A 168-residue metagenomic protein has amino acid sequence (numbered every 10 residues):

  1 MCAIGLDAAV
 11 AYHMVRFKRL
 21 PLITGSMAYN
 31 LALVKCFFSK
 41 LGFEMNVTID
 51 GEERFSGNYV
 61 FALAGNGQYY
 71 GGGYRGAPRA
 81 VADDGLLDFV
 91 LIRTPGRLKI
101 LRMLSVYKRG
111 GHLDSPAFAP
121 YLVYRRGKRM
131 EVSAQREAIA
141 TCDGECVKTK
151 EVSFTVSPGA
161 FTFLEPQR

Functional and structural regions predicted by a protein language model:
M1-R168: Long C-terminal subdomains/extensions of small-metabolite kinases
